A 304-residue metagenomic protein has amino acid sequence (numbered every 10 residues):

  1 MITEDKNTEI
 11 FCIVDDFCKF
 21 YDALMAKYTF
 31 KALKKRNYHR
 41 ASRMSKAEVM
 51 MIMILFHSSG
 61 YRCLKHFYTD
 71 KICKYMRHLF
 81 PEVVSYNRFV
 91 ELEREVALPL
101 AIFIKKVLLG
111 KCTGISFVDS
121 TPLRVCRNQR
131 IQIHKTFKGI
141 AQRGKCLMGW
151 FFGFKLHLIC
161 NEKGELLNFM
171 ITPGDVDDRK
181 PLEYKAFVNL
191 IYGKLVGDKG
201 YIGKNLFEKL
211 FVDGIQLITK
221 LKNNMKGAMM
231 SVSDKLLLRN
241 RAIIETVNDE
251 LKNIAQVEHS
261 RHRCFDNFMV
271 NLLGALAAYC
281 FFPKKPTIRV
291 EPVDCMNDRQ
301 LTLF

Functional and structural regions predicted by a protein language model:
M1-F304: Short alpha-helical elements
